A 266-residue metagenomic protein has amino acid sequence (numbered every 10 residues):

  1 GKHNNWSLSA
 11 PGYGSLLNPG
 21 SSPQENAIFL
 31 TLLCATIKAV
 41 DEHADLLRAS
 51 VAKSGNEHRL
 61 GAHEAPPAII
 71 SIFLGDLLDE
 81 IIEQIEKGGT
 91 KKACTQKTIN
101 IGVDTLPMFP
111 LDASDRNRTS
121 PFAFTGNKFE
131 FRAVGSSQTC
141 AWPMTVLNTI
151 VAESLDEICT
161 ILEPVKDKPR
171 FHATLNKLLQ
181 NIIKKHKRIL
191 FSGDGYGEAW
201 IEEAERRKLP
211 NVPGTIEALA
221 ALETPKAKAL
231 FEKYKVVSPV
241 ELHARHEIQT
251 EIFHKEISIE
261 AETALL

Functional and structural regions predicted by a protein language model:
G1-S9, G55-A62: Beta-rich nucleic-acid/ligand-interaction surfaces
K2-T31, A35, S71-I72: Acidic/histidine-rich catalytic neighborhood
P23, I28, A39-L266: Acidic, glycine-enriched catalytic cores built around paired aspartates
